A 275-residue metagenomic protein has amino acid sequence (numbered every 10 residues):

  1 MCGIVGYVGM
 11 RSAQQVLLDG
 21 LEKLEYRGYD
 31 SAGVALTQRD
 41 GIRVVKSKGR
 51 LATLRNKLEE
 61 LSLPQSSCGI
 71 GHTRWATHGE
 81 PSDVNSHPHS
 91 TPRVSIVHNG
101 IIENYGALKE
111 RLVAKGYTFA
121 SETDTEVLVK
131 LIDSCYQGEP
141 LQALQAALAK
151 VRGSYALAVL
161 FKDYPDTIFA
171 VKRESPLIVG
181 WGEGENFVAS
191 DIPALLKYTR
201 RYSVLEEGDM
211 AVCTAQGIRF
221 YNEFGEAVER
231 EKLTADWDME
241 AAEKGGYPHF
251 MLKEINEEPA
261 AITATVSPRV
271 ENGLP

Functional and structural regions predicted by a protein language model:
M1-P275: Conserved short alpha-helical segments that host acidic/polar catalytic motifs at enzyme active sites
